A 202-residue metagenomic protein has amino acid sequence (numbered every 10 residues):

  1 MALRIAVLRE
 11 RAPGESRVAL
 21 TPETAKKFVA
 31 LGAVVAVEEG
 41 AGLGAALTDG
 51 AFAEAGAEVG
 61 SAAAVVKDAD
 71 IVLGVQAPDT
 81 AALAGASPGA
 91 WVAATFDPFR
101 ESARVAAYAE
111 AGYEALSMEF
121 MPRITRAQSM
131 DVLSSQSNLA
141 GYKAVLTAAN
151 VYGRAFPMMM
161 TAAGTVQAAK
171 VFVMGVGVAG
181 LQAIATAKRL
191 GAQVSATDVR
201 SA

Functional and structural regions predicted by a protein language model:
A2-A107, A111: An N-terminal-biased, well-structured beta-alpha scaffold segment characteristic of Rossmann-like dinucleotide-binding
A2-R4, E10, T80-K170: Glycine/serine-rich phosphate-binding loop and adjoining beta1-alpha1 elements at the start of nucleotide-handling
L8-L47, A155-A202: Glycine-rich phosphate/diphosphate-binding loop of Rossmann-like nucleotide-binding domains
R9-A12, L47-G50, V65-D70, P122 (+3 more regions): Short linear motifs at secondary-structure transitions and domain/linker junctions
E54-A55, S134-S135, M174: Alpha-helix boundary/capping detector
K67, L139-Y142, L146, L181 (+1 more regions): A broad detector of short, well-ordered amphipathic alpha-helices that serve as recognition/interaction surfaces
A77, L139, G177-V178: Residue-level detector of alpha-helix initiation sites
